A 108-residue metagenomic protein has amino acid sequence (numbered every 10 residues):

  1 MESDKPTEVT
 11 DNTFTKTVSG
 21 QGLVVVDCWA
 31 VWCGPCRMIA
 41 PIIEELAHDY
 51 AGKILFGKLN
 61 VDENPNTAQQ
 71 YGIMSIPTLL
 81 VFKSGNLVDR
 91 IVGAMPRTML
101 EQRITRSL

Functional and structural regions predicted by a protein language model:
M1-L55, E63-Q70, M74-L108: Proteins that catalyze or organize thiol-disulfide redox chemistry and the adjacent proteostasis machinery handling
K58: Conserved residues in the N-terminal Rossmann fold of short-chain dehydrogenase/reductase
